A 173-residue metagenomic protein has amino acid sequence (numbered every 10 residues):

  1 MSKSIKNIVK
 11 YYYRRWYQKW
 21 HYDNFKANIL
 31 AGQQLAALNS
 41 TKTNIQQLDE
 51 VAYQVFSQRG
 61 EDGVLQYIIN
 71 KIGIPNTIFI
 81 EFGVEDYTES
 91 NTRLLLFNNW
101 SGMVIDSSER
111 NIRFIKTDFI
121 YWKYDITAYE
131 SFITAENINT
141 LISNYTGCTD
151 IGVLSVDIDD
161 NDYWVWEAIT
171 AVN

Functional and structural regions predicted by a protein language model:
M1-Q47: Membrane-proximal basic amphipathic "stem/tether" segments
W16, W20, W100, W122 (+2 more regions): A residue-identity detector for tryptophan
D49-V156: SAM cofactor-binding core of SAM-dependent methyltransferases, primarily the Rossmann-like beta-alpha-beta module
D125-T127, W164-N173: A short alpha/beta connector and helix-capping loop motif
S155-V165: Active-site glycine- and acidic-residue-rich loops that bind and position anionic ligands or nucleotide-like cofactors
